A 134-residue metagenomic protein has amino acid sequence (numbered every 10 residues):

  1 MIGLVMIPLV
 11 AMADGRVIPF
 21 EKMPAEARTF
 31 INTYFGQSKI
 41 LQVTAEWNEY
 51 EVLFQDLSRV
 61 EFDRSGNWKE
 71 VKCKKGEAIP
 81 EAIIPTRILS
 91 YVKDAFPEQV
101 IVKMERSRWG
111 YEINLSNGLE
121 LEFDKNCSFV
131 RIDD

Functional and structural regions predicted by a protein language model:
M1-V17: Bacterial Sec-dependent N-terminal signal peptides
D14-D134: Interaction-mediating elements
